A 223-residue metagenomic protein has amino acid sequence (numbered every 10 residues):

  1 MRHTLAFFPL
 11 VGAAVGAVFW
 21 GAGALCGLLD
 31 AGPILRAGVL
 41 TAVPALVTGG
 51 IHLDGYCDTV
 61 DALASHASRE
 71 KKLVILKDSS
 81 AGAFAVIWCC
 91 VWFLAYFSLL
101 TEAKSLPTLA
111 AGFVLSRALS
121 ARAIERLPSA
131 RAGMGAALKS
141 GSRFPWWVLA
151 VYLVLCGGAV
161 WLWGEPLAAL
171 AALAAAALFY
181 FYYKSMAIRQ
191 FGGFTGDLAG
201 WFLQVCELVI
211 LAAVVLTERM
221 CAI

Functional and structural regions predicted by a protein language model:
M1-G49, V60, A64-K71, D78-I223: Hydrophobic alpha-helical transmembrane segments
I51-Y56: Juxtamembrane transmembrane-helix boundary signature
